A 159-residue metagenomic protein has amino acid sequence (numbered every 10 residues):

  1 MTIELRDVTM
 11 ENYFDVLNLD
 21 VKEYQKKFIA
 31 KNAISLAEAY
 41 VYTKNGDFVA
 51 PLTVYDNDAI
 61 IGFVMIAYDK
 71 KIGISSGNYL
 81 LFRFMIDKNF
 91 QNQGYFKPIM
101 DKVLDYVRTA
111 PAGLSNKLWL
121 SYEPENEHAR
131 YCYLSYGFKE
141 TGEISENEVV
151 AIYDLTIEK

Functional and structural regions predicted by a protein language model:
I3, D7-F82, D87-N89, M100 (+2 more regions): Acetyl-CoA-dependent GNAT
S76, G94, H128: Residues that form or flank phosphate/diphosphate-binding pockets in enzymes that use nucleotide phosphates
D87-N89, Q93, P124-E125: Active-site acidic-Proline motif in GNAT/NAT acetyltransferases
K97, P124-G142: Conserved active-site alpha-helix within GNAT-family acetyltransferase domains
P98-S115: Conserved acyl-CoA
L114-R130, E146-V149: Conserved beta-strand-loop-alpha-helix junction that forms the acyl-donor binding cleft
I144-K159: Terminal substrate-recognition subdomain of acyl/acetyltransferases
